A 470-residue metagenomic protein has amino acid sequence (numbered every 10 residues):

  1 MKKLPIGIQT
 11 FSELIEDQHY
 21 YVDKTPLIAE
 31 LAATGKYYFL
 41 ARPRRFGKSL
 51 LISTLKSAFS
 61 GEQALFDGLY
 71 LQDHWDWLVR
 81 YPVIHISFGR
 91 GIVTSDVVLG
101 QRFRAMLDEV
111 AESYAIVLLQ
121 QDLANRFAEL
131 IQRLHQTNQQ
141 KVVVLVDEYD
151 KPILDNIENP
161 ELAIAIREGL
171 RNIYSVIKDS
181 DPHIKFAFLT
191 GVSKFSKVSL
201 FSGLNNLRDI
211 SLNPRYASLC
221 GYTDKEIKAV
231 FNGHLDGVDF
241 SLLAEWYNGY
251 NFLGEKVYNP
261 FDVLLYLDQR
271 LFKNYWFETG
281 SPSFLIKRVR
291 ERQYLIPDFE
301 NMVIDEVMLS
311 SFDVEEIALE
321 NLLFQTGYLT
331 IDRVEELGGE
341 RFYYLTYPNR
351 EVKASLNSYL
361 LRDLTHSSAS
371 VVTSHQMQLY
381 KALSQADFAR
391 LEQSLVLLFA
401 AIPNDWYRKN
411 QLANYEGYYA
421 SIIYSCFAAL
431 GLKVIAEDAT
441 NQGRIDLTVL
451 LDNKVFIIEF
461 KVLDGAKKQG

Functional and structural regions predicted by a protein language model:
M1-Y415, L430, D452: Phosphate-binding site recognition
F388-G470: Structural signature of nuclease core domains in nucleic-acid processing machines
